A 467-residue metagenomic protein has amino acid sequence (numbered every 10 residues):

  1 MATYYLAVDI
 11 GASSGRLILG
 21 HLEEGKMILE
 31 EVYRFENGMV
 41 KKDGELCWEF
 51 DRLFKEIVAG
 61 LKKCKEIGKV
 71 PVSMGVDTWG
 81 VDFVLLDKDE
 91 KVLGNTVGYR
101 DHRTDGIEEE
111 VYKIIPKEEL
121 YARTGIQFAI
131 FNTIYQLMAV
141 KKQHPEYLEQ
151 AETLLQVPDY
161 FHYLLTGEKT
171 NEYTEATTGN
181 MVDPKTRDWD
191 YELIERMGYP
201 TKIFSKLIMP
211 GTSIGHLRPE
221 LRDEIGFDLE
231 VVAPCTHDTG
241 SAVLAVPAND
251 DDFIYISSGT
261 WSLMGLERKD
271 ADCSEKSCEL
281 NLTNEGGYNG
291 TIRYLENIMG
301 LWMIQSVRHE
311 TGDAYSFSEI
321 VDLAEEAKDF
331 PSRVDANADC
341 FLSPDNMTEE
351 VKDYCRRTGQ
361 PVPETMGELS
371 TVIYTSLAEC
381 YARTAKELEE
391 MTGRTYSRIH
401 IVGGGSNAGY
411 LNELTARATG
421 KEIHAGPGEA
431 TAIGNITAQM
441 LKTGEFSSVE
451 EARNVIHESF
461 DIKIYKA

Functional and structural regions predicted by a protein language model:
M1-G94, A122, Q150, R222-V231 (+2 more regions): N-terminal glycine/serine-rich phosphate-binding loop of ATP-dependent small-molecule kinases, especially carbohydrate
L6-A7, L19, Y112-T124, Y135-Q156 (+8 more regions): Active-site core segments that coordinate phosphate-bearing ligands/cofactors across diverse enzyme families
G11-S13, V70-V72, D77-W79, T133 (+4 more regions): Short, basic and Ser/Thr-rich N-terminal targeting/leader segments
L46-F54, I126, I130, L207-G211 (+2 more regions): Short acidic-aromatic active-site loops that bind/stabilize oxyanions
K62, E66-G98, Q127-F131, H162-D183 (+1 more regions): Short beta-strand-loop/turn "lid" adjacent to the catalytic site in phosphate-handling enzymes
V70-T78, T153, K206, R394-G403: Short glycine-rich phosphate-binding loop at a beta-alpha junction
D77-V81, P210-G211, S258-W261, R398-S406: Glycine-rich beta-strand-to-loop/alpha-helix junction loops that act as flexible
D101: Carbohydrate-associated surface elements
